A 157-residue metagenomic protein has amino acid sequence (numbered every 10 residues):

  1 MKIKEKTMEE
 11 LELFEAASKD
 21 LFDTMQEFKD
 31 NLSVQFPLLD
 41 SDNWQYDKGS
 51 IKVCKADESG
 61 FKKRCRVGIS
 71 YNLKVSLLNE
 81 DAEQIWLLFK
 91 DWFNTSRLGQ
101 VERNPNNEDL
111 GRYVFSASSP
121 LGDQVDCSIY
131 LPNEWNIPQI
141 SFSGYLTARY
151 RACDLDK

Functional and structural regions predicted by a protein language model:
M1-F61: N-terminal leader/targeting segments
E5, E9, V67-I85, W135-A152: Hydrophobic transmembrane alpha-helix bundles
S18, R66, E83, S118-P120: Mitochondrial intermembrane space
D42-A56, V101-V125, I129: Ser/Thr-rich, low-complexity intrinsically disordered terminal regions
W44-D47, I51, W92-F93, L146-K157: A broadly tuned "polar low-complexity/structure-edge" signature
V53-K55, R64-R66, A152-D154: Sequence contexts marking disulfide-bonded cysteines in secreted/extracellular proteins
G60-R112: Long, charged/polar, surface-exposed segments that mediate recognition or autoinhibition
S116-K157: Non-cytosolic coordination micro-motifs
